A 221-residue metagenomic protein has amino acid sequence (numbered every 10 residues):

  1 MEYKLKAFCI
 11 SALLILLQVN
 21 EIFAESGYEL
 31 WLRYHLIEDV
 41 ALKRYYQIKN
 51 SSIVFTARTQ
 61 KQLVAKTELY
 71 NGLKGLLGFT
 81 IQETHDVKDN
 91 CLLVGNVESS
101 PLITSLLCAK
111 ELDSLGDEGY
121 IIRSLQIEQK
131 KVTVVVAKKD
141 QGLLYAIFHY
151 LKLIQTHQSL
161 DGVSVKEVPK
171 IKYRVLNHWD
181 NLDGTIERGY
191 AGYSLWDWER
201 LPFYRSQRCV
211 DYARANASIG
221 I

Functional and structural regions predicted by a protein language model:
M1-C9: Bacterial N-terminal signal peptides that target proteins for export
K4, Y34-I37, L182, E199-L201: Enriched - but not universal
I10-S11, F23: Extreme N-terminal leader/targeting regions
I22-E128, L160-S164: Acidic, contiguous N-terminal accessory segments
R58-E68, G72, C108-I221: Feature activates predominantly on carbohydrate-active enzymes
